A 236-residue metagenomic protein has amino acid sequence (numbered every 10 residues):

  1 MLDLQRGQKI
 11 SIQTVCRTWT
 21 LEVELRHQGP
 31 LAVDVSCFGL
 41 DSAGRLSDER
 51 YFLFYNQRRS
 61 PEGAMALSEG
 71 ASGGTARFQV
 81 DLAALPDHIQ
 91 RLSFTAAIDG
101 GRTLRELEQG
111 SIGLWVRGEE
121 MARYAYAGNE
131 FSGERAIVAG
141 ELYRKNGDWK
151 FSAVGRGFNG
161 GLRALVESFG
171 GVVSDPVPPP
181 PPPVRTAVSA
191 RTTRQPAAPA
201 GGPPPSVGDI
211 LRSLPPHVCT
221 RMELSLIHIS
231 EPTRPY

Functional and structural regions predicted by a protein language model:
M1-D41, P215-L224: Polar/acidic, low-complexity leader/linker segments enriched in S/T/G and N/D
T20-L25, H88-G100, F151: A short beta-strand element within beta-rich, extracytoplasmic domains of secreted/secretory-pathway proteins
G29-L31, D99-R105: Extended, low-complexity, turn-rich repeat/linker tracts enriched in Gly/Pro/Ser/Thr and Asp/Glu that occur
A32-A71, E119-N129, S168-V177, M222: Surface-exposed beta-strand/loop patches in noncatalytic accessory domains and peripheral targeting/linker segments
R102-G118: Short, surface-exposed beta-strand/strand-loop-strand elements in extracellular ectodomains
E130-P179: Mixed-charge, glycine-accented linear interaction segment located at domain edges/termini
D175-I210: Long, low-complexity intrinsically disordered regions
I227-Y236: Single conserved hydrophobic/aromatic residue that forms the stacking wall/gate of nucleotide- or nucleobase-binding
